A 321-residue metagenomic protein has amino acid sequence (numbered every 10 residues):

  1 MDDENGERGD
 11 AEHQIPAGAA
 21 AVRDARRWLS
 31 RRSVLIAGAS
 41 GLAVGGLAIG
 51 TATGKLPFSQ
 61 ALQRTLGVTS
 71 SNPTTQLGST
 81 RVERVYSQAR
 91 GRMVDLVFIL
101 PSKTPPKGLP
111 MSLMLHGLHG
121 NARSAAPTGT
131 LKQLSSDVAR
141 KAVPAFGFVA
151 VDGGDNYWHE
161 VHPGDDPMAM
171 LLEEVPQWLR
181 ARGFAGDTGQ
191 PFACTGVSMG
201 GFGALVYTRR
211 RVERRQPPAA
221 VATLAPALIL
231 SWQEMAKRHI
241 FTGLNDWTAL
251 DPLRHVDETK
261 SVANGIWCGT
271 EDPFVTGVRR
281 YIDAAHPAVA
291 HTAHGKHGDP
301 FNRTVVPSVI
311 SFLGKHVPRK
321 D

Functional and structural regions predicted by a protein language model:
D2-D321: Non-catalytic cap/lid and distal C-terminal segments of serine-dependent acyl enzymes
